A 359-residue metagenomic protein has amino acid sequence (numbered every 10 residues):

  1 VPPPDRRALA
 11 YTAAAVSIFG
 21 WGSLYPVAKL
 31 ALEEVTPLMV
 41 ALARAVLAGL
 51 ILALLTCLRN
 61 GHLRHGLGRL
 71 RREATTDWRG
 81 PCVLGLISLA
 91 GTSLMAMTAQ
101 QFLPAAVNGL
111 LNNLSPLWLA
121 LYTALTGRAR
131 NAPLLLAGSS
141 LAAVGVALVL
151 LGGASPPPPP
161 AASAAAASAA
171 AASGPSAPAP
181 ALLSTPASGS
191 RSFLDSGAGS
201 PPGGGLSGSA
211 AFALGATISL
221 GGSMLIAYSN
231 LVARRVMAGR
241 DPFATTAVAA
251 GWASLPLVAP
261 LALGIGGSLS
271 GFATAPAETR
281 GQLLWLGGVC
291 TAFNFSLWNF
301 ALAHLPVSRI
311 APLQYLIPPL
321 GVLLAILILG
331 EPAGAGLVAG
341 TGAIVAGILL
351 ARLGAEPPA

Functional and structural regions predicted by a protein language model:
V1-A43, L94, T98, P157-R235 (+3 more regions): Glycine-/small-residue-enriched transmembrane alpha-helix faces in small-molecule transporters and effluxers
A8-A13, M39-L58, V83, L136-A147 (+2 more regions): Hydrophobic alpha-helical transmembrane segments of multi-pass integral membrane proteins, especially transporters
I18, A45-G49, N113-L117, S139-A142 (+5 more regions): Residue-level recognition of pore/gate-forming positions within transmembrane alpha-helices of multi-pass
F19-G22, P26, A53, G85-A90 (+9 more regions): Hydrophobic/small/kink-forming positions within alpha-helical transmembrane segments of polytopic membrane proteins
F19-Y25, T56-N112, L148, L286-L305: Specific transmembrane alpha-helical segments of multi-pass solute transporters/efflux pumps, especially DMT/EamA
E34, F102, R128-R130, G239 (+2 more regions): Helix-loop interface residues and adjacent transmembrane-helix termini in multi-pass membrane transporters, primarily
A41-A43, L89, S93, A105-L114 (+2 more regions): Helix-helix packing/entry segments at the starts of transmembrane helices
L52, Y122, N131-P156, A181-L183 (+6 more regions): Hydrophobic transmembrane alpha-helices of multi-pass small-molecule transport proteins
